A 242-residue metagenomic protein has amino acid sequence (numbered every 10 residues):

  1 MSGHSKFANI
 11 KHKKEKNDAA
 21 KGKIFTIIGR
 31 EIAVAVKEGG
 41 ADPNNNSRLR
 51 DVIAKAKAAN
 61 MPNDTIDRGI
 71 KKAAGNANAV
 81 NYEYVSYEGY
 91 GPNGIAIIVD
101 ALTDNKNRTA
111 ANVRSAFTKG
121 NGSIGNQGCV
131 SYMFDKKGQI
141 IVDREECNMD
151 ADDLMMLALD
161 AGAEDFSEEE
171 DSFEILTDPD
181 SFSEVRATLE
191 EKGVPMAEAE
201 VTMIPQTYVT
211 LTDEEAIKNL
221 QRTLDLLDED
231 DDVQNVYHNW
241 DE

Functional and structural regions predicted by a protein language model:
M1-G125, V130-I141, H238-D241: N-terminal cationic and glycine-rich segments that engage phosphates or anionic surfaces
Q139-E242: Positively charged, low-complexity, intrinsically disordered RNA-binding extensions
